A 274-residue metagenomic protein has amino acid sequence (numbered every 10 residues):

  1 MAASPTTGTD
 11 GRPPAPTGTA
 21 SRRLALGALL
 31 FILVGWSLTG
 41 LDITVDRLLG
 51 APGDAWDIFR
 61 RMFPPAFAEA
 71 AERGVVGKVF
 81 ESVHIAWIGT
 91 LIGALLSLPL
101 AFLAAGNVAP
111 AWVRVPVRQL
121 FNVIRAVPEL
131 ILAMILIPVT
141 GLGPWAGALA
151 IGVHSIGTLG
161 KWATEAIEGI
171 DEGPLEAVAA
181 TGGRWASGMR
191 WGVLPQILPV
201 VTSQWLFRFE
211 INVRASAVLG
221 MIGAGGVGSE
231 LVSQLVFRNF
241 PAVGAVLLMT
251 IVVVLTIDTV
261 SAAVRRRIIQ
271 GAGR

Functional and structural regions predicted by a protein language model:
M1-L91, L103, N107, I269-R274: N-terminal, non-cleaved signal-anchor transmembrane helix
V76-H84, V117, F121-I124, L206 (+2 more regions): Alpha-helical membrane-interface segments at transmembrane helix boundaries
E81, I85, G220, S229 (+1 more regions): Pore-lining and gate-forming transmembrane alpha-helices of multi-pass membrane transport proteins
I88-F121: Transmembrane-helix boundary motif in ABC transporter permease subunits
F121-S155: Generic hydrophobic transmembrane alpha-helix motif, especially the helices
R125, H154-G157, I251-D258: Alpha-helical transmembrane segments of multi-pass membrane proteins
L142-R208, T259: Membrane-cytosol interface at the C-terminal ends of specific transmembrane alpha-helices in multi-pass membrane
S203, G244-R274: C-terminal transmembrane helix and the adjacent membrane-cytosol boundary/short C-terminal tail of inner/organellar
